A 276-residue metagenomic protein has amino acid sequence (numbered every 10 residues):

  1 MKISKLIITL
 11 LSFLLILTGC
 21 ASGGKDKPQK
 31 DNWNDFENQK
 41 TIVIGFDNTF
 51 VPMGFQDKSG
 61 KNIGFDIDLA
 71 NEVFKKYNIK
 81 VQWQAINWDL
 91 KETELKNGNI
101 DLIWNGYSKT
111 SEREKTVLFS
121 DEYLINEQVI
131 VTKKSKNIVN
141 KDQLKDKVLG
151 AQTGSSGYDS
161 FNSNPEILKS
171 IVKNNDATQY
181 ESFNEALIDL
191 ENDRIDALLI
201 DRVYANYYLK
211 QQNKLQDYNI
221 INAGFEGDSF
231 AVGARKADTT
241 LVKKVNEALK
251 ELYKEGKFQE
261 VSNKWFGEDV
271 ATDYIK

Functional and structural regions predicted by a protein language model:
L17-G19: C-terminal motif of bacterial Sec signal peptides marking the signal peptidase cleavage site
A21, I67-K76, D142-V148, T153-S155 (+2 more regions): Extended ligand-binding regions for polar small-molecule ligands
D26-G106: Extracytoplasmic small-molecule ligand-binding "clamshell" domains of the periplasmic binding protein/Venus flytrap
N48, I125-T132, R202, K210-E247 (+1 more regions): Periplasmic-binding protein-like
Q56, A70-I79, G157-Q179, L209-K214: Ligand-binding cleft/hinge of the Venus flytrap
N71, K80-Q143: Acidic, polar ligand-binding/catalytic clefts
Q82-T93, D176-I188, D228: Short helix-initiation/N-cap motifs at beta->coil->alpha
L90, Y107-K115, S160-S163, I188-N192 (+1 more regions): A ligand-binding cleft/hinge motif common to bilobed small-molecule-binding domains
